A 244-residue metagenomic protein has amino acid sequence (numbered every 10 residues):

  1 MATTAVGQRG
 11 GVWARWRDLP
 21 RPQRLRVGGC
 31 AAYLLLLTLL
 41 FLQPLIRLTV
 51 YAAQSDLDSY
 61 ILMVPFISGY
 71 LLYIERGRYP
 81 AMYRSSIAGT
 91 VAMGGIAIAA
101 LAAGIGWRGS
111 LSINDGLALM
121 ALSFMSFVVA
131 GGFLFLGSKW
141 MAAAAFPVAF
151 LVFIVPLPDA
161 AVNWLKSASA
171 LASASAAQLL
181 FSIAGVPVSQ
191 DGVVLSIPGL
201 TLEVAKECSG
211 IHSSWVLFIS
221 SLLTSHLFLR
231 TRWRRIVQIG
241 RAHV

Functional and structural regions predicted by a protein language model:
M1-R241: Hydrophobic N-terminal alpha-helices or hydrophobic patches in metabolic proteins across all domains of life
